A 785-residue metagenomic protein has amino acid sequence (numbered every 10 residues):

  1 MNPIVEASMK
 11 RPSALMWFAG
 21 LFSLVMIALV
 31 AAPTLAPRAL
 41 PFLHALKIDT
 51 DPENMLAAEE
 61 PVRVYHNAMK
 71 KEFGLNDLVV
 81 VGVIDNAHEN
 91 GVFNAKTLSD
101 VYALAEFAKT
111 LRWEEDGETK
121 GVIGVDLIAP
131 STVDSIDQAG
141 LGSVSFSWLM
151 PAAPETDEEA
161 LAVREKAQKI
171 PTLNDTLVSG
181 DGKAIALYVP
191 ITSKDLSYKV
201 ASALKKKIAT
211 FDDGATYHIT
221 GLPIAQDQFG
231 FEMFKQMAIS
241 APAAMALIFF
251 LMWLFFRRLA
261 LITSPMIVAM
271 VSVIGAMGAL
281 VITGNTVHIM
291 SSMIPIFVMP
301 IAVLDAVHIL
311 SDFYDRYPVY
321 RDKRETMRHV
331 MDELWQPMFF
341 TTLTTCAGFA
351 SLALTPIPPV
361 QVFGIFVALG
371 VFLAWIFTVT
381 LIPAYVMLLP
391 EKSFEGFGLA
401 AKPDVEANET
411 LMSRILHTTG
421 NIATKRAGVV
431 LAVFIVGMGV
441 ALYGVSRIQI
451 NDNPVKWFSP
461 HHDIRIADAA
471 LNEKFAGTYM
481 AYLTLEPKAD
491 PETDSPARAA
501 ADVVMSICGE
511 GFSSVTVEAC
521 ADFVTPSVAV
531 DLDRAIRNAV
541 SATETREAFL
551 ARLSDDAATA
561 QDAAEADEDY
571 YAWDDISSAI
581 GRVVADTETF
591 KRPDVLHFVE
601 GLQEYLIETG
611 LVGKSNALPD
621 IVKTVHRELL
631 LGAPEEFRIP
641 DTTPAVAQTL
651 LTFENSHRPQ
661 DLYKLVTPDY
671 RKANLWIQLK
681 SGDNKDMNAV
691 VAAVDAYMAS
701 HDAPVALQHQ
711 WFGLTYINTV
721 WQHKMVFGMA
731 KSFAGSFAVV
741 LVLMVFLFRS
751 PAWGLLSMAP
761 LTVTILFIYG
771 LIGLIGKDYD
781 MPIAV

Functional and structural regions predicted by a protein language model:
M1-K47, A384, L388, K392 (+2 more regions): Signature of alpha-helical transmembrane segments and their immediate interfacial
M1-M245, M387: Membrane-proximal extracytoplasmic
E6, F234-V287, L354-P358, A730-D778: Interfacial segments of transmembrane alpha-helices in multi-pass membrane proteins
W17, I282, M299-S311, W335-L354 (+1 more regions): Transmembrane alpha-helices and their membrane-interface boundaries in multi-pass membrane transporters and channels
A45, T418, I422-E635, P640: Juxtamembrane segments of multi-pass membrane proteins
N54-A57, I84-K96, W113, L187-L196 (+9 more regions): Structural beta->alpha junctions
K71, W148-L259, M270, R592-G601 (+3 more regions): Extracytoplasmic
R316-L343: Helix-loop junctions and hydrophobic alpha-helical segments within the transmembrane domains of large membrane
